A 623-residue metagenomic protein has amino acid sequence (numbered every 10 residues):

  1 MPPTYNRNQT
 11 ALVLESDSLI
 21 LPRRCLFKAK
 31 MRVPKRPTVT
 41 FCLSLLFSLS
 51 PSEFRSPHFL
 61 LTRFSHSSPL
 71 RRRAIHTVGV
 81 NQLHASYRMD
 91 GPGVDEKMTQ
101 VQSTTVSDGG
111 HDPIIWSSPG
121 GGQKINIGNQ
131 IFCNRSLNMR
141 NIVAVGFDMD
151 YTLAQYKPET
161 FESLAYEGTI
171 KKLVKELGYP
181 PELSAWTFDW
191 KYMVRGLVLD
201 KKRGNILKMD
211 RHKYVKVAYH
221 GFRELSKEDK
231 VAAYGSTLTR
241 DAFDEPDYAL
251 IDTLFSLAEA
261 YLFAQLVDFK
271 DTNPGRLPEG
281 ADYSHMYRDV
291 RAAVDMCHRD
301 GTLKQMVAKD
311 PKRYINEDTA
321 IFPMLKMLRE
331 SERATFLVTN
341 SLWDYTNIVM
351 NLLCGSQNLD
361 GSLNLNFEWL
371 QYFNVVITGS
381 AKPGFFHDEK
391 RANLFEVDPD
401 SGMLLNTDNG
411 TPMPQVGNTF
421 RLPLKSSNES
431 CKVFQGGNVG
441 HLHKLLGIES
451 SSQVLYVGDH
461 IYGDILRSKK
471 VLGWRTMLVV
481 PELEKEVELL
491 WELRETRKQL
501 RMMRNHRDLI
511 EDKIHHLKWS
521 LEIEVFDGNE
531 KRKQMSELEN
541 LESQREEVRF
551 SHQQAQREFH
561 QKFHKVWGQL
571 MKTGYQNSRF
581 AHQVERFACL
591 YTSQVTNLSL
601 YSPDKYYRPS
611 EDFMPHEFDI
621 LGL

Functional and structural regions predicted by a protein language model:
M1-M31, S44: Intrinsically disordered, low-complexity basic segments at termini and long loops, enriched in Pro/Gly and/or Arg/Ser
R32-L623: HAD-like aspartate-dependent phosphatase fold
